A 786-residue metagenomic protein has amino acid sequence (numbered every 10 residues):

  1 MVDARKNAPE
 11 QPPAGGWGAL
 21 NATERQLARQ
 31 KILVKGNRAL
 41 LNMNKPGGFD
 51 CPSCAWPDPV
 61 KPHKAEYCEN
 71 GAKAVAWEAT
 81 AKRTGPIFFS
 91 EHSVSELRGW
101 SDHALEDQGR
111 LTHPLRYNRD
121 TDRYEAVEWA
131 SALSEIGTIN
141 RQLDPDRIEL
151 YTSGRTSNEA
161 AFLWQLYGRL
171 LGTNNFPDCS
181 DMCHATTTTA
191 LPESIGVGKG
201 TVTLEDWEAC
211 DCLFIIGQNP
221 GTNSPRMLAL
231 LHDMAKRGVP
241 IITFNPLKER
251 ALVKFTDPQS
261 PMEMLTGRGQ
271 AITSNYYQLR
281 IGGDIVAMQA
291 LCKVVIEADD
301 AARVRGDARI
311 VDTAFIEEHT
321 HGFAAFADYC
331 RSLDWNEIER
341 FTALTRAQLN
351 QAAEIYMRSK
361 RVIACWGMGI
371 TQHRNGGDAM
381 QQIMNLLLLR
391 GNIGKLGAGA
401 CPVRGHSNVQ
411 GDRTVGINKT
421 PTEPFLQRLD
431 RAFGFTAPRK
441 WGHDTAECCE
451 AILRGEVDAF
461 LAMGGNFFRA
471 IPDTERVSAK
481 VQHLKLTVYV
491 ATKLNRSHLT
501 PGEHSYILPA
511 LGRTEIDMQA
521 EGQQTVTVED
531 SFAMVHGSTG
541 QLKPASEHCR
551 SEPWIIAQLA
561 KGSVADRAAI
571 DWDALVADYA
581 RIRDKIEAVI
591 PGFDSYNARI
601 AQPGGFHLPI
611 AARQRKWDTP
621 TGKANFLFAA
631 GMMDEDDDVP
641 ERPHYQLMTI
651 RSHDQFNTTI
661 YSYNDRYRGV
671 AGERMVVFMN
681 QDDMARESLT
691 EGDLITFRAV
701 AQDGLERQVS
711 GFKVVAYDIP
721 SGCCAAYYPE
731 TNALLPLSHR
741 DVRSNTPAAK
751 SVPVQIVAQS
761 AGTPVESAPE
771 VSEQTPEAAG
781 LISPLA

Functional and structural regions predicted by a protein language model:
A28-R38: Short Cys/His-rich Zn2+-coordinating modules
A39-K45: Short, flexible, mixed-charge glycine/proline-rich loop motifs that serve as phosphate/nucleic-acid-contacting
G48-C54: Short cysteine-rich clusters marking metal-coordination/redox-active sites
P52, Y124-C212: Long, structured ligand/cofactor-binding scaffold of large enzymes
P57: Cys/His-rich metal-chelating microdomains
A76-R123, L133: Low-complexity, highly charged intrinsically disordered N-terminal segments that act as targeting/localization
E106, L115, A185-N385, L389-K395 (+4 more regions): Non-catalytic alpha/beta scaffold blocks inside enzyme catalytic domains
D573-D665: Long, low-complexity segments enriched in small/aliphatic residues
